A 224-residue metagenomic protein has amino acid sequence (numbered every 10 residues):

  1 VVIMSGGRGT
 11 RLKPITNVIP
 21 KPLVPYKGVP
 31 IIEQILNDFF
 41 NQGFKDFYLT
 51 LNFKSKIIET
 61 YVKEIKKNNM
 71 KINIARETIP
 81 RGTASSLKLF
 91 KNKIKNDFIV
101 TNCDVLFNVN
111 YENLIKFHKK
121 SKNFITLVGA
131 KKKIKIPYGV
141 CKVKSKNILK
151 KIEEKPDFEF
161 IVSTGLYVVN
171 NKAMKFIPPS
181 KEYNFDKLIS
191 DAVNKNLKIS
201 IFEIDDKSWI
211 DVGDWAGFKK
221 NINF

Functional and structural regions predicted by a protein language model:
V1-I58: N-terminal glycine-rich phosphate-binding loop and ensuing alpha1 helix
I3, Y48-L49, V100, I125-V128 (+1 more regions): Structural beta-sheet core signal
R11, I57-T60, L89, N110 (+2 more regions): Phosphate- and divalent-cation-binding pockets in alpha/beta enzyme and binding domains that engage nucleotide-derived
L23, V140-V143, I201: A structural signal for short hydrophobic beta-strand segments in well-ordered beta-sheet cores
Q34, S85-L89, L188: Well-ordered alpha-helical segments embedded in enzymatic catalytic cores
K45-F47, K71, F124-I125, K198: Residues at the starts of beta-strands that form the adenosine-phosphate
E59-S145, V168: Conserved beta-loop-beta/alpha segment of the NTase-like Rossmann-fold superfamily that binds/positions NTPs
F98-I99, L106, E112-I115, K119 (+2 more regions): Catalytic-core segments of class I nucleotidyltransferases/pyrophosphorylases that form NMP-activated intermediates
